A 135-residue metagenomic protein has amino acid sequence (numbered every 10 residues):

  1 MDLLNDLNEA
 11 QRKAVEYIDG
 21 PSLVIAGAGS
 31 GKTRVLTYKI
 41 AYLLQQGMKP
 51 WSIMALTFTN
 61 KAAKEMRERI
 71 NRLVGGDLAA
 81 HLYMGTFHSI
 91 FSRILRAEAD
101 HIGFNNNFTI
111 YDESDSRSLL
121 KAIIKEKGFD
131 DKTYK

Functional and structural regions predicted by a protein language model:
M1-N105: P-loop NTPase Walker
I18, L78-L82, D100-K135: ATP-hydrolysis module of ASCE/P-loop NTPase motor domains, specifically the Walker B Asp-Glu catalytic pair
